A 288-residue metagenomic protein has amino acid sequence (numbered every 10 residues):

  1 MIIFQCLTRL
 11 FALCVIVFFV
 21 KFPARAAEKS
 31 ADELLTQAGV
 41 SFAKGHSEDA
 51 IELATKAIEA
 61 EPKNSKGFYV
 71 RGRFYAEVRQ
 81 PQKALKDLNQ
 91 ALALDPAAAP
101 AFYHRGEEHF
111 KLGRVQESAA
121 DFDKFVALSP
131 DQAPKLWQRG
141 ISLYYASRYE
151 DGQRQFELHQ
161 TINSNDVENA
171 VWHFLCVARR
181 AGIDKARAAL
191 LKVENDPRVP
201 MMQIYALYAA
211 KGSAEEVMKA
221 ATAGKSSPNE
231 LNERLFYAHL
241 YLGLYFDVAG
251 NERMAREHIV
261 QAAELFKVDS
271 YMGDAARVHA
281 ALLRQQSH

Functional and structural regions predicted by a protein language model:
E28, P62, P96, P130 (+4 more regions): Short coil turns that delineate tetratricopeptide repeat
A31-D32, S65-K66, A99-P100, A133-P134 (+2 more regions): Helix-start (N-cap) detector for alpha-helical repeat units in TPR-like alpha-solenoids, especially tetratricopeptide
